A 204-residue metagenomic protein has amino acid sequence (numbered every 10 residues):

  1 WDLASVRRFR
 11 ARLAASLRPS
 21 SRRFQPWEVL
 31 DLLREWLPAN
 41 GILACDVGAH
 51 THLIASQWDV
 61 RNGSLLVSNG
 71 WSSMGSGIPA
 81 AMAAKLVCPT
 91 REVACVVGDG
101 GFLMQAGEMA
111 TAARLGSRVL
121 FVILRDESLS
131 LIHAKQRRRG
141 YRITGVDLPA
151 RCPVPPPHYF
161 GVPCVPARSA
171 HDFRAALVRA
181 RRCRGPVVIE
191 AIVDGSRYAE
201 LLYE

Functional and structural regions predicted by a protein language model:
A4-A84, T90: Active-site diphosphate/adenylate-binding microenvironment
H52-E204: Thiamine diphosphate
